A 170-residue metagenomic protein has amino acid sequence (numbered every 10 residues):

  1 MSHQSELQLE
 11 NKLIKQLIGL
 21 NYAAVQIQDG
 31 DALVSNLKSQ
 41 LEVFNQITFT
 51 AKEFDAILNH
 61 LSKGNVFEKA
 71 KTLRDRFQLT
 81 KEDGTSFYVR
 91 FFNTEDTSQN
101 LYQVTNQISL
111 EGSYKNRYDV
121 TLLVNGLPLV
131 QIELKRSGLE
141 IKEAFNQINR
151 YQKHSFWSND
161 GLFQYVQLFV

Functional and structural regions predicted by a protein language model:
M1-V170: An alpha-helical interface "stripe"
